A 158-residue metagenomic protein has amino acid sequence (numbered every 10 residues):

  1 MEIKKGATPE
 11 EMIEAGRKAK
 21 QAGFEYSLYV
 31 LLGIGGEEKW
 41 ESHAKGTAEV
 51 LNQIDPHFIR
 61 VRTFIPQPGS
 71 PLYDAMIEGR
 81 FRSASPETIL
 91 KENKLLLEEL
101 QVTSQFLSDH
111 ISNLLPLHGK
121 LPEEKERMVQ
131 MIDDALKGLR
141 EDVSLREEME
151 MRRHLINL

Functional and structural regions predicted by a protein language model:
M1-G23, G33-I54, A75-E87: Conserved non-cysteine loop/helix-boundary elements of the Radical SAM core domain that shape
L32-E37, I65-G69: Short, catalytically relevant binding-site loops at active-site mouths
E49-L158: Auxiliary Fe-S-binding modules of radical SAM enzymes
